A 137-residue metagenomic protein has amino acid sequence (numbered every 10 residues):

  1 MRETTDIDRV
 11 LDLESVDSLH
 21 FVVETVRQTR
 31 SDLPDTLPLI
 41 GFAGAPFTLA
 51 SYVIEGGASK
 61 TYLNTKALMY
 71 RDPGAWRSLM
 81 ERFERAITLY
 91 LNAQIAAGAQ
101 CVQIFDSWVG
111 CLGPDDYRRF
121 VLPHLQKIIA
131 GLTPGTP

Functional and structural regions predicted by a protein language model:
M1-L13, T36: A contiguous, low-structure linker/loop signature
S18-P137: Active-site loop segments of alpha/beta catalytic cores
